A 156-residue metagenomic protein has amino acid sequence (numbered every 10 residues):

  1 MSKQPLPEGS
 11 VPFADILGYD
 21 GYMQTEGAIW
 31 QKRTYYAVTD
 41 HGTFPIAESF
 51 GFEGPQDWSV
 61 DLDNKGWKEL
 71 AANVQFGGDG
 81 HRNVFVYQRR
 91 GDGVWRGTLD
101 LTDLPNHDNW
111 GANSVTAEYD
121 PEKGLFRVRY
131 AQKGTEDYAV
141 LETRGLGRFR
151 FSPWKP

Functional and structural regions predicted by a protein language model:
M1-Y19, T25, G91-P156: Acidic, small-residue rich beta-repeat scaffolds with periodic aromatic anchors
W30-T34, G78-Q88, E136-E142: Structural motif
Y35-G42: Surface-exposed turn/loop modules enriched in turn-prone residues
F44-S49: A short beta-strand motif characteristic of beta-propeller blades
F52-S59: Short beta-strands within extracellular/lumenal beta-sheet-rich domains
L62-D63: Calcium-coordinating acidic loop motifs
G66-K68: Glycine-aliphatic tripeptides that mark coil-to-beta-strand junctions in extracellular and membrane proteins
A72-V74, Y130: Recurrent small/Gly-Pro-centered beta-turn motifs in extracellular repeat architectures
